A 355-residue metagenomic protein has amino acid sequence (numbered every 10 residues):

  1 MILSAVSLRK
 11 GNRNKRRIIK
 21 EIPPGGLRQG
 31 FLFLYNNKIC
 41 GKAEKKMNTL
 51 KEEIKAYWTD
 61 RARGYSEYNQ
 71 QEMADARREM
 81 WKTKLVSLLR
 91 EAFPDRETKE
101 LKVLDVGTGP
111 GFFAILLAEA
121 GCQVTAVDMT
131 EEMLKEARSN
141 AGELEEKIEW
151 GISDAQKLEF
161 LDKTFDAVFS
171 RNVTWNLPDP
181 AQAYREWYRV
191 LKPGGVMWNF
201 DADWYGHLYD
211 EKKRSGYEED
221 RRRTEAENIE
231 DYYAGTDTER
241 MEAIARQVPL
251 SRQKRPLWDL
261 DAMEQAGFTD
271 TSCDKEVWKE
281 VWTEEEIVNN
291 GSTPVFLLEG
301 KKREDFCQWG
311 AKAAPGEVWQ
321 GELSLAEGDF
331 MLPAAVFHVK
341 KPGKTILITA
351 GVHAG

Functional and structural regions predicted by a protein language model:
M47-T98, F112-L116: Conserved class I S-adenosyl-L-methionine
L104-V106, P110-K157: Class I SAM-dependent methyltransferase SAM/SAH-binding core
Q156-A167: A short acidic, Gly/Pro-enriched loop at the edge of an enzyme's catalytic core that lines a small-molecule cofactor
A167-P180: A short SAM/SAH-binding and catalytic strip from SAM-dependent methyltransferases
A181-P193: A short glycine-rich, Lys/Arg-flanked "PGG" loop and its adjoining helix->strand segment in the class I
V196-G235: Conserved class I S-adenosyl-L-methionine
L250-G267, C273: Short alpha-helix
E304-G355: Structured catalytic-domain cores with a bias toward divalent-metal coordination
